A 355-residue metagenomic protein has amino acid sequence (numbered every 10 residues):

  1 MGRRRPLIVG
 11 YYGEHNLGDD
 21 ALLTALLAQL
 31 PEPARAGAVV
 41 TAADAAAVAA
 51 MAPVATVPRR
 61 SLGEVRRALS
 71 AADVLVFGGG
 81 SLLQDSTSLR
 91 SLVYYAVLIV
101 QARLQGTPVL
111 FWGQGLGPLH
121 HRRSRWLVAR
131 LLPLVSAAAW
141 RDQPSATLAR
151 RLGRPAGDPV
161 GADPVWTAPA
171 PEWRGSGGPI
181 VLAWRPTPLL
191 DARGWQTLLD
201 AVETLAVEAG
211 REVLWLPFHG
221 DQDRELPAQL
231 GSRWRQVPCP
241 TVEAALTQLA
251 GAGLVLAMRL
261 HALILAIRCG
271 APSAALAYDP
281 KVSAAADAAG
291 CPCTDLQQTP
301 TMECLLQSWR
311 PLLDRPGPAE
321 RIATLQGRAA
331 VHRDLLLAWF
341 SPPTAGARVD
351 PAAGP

Functional and structural regions predicted by a protein language model:
M1-P355: Active-site anion-handling motifs in enzyme catalytic cores
